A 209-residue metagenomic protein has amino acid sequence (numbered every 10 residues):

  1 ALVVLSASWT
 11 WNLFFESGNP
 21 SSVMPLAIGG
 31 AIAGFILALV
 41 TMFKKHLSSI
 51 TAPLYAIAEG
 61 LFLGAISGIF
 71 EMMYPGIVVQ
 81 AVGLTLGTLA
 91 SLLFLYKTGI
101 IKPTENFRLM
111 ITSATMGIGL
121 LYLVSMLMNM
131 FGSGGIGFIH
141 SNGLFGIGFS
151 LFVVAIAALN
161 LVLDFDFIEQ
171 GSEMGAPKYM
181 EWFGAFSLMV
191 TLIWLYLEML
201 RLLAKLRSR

Functional and structural regions predicted by a protein language model:
A1-R209: A hydrophobic alpha-helical transmembrane-helix feature that marks the membrane cores and membrane-interface segments
